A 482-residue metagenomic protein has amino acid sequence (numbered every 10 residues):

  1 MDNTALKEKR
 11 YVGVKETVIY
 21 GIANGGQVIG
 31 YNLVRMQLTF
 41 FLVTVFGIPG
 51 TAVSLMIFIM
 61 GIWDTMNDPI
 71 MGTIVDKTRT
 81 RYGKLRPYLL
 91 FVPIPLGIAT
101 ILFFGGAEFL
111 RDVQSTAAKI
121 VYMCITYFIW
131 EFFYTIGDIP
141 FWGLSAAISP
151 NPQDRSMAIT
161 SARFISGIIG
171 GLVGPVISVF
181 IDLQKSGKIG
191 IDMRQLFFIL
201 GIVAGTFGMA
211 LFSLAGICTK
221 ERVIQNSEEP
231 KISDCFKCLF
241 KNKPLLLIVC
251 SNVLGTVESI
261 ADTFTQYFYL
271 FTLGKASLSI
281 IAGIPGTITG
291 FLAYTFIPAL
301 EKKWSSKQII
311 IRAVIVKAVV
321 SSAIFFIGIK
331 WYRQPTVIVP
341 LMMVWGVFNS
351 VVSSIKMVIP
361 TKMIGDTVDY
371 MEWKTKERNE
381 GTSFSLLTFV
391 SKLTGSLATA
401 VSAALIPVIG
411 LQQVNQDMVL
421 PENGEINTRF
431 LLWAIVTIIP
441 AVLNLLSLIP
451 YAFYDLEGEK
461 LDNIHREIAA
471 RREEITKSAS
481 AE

Functional and structural regions predicted by a protein language model:
D2-E482: Membrane-embedded alpha-helical bundles of multi-pass transporters/translocases, especially carrier/permease families
